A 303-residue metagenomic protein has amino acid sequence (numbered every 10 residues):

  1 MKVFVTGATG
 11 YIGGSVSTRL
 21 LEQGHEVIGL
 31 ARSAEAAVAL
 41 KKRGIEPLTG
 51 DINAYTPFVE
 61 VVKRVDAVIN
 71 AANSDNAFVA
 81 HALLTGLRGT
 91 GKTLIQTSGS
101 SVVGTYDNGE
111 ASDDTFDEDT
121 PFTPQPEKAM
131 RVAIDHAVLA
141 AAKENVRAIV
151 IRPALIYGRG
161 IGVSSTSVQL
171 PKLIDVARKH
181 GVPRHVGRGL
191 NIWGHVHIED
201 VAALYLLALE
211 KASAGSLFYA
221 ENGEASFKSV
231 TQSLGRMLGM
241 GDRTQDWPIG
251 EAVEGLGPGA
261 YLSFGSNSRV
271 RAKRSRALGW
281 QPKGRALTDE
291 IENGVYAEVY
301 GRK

Functional and structural regions predicted by a protein language model:
V3-H25: N-terminal Rossmann NAD(P)H-binding glycine-rich loop of SDR-like oxidoreductase domains
P57, V61-S112: NAD(P)-cofactor binding segment of oxidoreductase domains
H136-I161: Conserved beta-loop-beta element that borders a ligand/cofactor-binding pocket
G158-P171, L207-F218: Glycine/proline-rich active-site loop of Rossmann-fold NAD(P)-dependent oxidoreductases
K172-V196, L204: A conserved pocket-lining segment of Rossmann-fold NAD(P)-dependent short-chain dehydrogenase/reductase
I198, K228, E254-Q281: Conserved C-terminal active-site "lid" loop/helix of NAD(P)H-dependent oxidoreductases that clamps the redox cofactor
L204-G259, V299-R302: Mid/C-terminal beta-alpha module of Rossmann-like enzyme folds, strongest in SDR-family dehydrogenases/epimerases
R285-K303: Amphipathic terminal alpha-helices
